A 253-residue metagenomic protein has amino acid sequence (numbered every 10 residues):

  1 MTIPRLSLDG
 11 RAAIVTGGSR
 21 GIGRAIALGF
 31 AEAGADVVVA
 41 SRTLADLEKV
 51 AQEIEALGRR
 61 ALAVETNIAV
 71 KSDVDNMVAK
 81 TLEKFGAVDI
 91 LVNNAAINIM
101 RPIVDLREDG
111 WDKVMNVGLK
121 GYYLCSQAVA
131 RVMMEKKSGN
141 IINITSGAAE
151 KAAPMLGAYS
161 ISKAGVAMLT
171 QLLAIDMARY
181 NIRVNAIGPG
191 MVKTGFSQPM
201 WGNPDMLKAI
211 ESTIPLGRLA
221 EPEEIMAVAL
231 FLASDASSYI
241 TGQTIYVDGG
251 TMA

Functional and structural regions predicted by a protein language model:
A12, S19-R20: Conserved glycine-rich cofactor-binding loop
P102-I103, R107-D112, I210: Substrate-binding pocket helix/loop in short-chain dehydrogenase/reductase
L106, A152-S160, L172: Active-site loop-to-helix junction immediately N-terminal to the catalytic Tyr of the SDR YXXXK motif in Rossmann-fold
Y123, R218-V247, M252: C-terminal substrate-recognition "lid" of short-chain dehydrogenase/reductases
S126, S162, T170: Active-site helix of classical SDR
R131, I175-R179, S238: Alpha-helical segment proximal to the catalytic Tyr-Lys
S146: Residue(s) in the substrate-gating loop at a strand-loop-helix junction that position the organic substrate next
